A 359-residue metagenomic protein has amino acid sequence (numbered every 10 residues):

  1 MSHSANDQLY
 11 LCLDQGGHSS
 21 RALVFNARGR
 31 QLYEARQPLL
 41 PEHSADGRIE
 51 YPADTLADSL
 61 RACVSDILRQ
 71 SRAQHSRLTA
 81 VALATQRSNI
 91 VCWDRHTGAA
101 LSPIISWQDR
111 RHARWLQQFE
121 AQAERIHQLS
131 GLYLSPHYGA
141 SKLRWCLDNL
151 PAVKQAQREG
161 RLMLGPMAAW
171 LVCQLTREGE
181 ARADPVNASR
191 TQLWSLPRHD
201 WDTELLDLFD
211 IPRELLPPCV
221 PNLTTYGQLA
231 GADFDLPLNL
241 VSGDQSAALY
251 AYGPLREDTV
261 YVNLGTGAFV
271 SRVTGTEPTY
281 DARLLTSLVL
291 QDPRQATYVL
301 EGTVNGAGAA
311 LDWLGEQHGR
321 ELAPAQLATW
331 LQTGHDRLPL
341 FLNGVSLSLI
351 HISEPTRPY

Functional and structural regions predicted by a protein language model:
M1-S102, R114, Q128, Q155 (+3 more regions): N-terminal glycine/serine-rich phosphate-binding loop of ATP-dependent small-molecule kinases, especially carbohydrate
Q8-D14, A22, R77-L83, L164 (+6 more regions): Short glycine-aspartate micro-motif
Q15-G17, I126-Q245, L311, E316 (+1 more regions): Gly/Ser/Thr-rich active-site cleft segment
F25-N26, V91-D94, C146-D148, C173-T176 (+4 more regions): Short beta-strand-to-turn element immediately C-terminal to the catalytic PLP-Schiff-base lysine in fold type I
G98-R111, S189-R190: A charged helix-plus-loop insertion that forms the helical arch/lid used to bind and gate nucleic-acid substrates
Q108-L150, W194-H199, T203-D207, P278 (+1 more regions): Glycine-rich phosphate-binding loop plus the immediately following alpha-helix
V186-Q295, N305-G306, L322-A325, H335: ATP-dependent carbohydrate kinase catalytic cores
I350-Y359: Single conserved hydrophobic/aromatic residue that forms the stacking wall/gate of nucleotide- or nucleobase-binding
